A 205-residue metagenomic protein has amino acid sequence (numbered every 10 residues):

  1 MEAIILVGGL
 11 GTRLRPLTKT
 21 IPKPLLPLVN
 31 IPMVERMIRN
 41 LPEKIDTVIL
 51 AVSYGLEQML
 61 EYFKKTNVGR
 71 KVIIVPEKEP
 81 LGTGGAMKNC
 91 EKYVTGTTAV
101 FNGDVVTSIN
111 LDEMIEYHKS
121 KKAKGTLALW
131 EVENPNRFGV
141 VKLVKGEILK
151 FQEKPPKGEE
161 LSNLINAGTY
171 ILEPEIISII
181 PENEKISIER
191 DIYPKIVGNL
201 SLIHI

Functional and structural regions predicted by a protein language model:
M1-M59: N-terminal glycine-rich phosphate-binding loop and ensuing alpha1 helix
E2, D46-V48, K71, K124 (+1 more regions): Residues at the starts of beta-strands that form the adenosine-phosphate
L6, L28, A51, V75-E77 (+3 more regions): Generic beta-sheet signal
L25, V140-L143, Y193: A structural signal for short hydrophobic beta-strand segments in well-ordered beta-sheet cores
P27, T47, K142, I171-E173: Short, well-ordered beta-strand micro-motif
R39, K88, R190-P194: Active-site phosphate/pyrophosphate- and oxyanion-stabilizing loops and adjacent acidic/basic residues in soluble
M59-K145: Conserved beta-loop-beta/alpha segment of the NTase-like Rossmann-fold superfamily that binds/positions NTPs
T98-A99, V106, D112-K119, E133 (+1 more regions): Catalytic-core segments of class I nucleotidyltransferases/pyrophosphorylases that form NMP-activated intermediates
